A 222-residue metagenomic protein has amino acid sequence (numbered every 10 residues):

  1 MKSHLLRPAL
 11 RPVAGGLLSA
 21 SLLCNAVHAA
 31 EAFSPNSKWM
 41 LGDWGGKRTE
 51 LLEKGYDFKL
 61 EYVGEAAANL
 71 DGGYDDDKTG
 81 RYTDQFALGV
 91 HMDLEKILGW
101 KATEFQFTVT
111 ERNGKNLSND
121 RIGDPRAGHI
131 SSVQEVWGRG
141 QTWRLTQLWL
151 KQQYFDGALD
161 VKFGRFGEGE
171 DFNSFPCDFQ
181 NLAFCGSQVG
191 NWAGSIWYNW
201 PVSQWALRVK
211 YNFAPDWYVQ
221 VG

Functional and structural regions predicted by a protein language model:
M1-L10: N-terminal secretory signal peptides that target proteins for export/translocation
P12-N25: Bacterial N-terminal signal peptides
A30, P35, L41-F58, D93-F105 (+2 more regions): Short loop/turn motifs that connect adjacent beta-strands in outer-membrane beta-barrel proteins
M40-L41, K54, G80-F86, Q141-T146 (+1 more regions): Residues that define the transmembrane beta-barrel architecture of outer-membrane proteins
F58-A66, F105-E111, V161-R165, V221-G222: Transmembrane beta-barrel strands of outer-membrane/channel proteins
L60, L88-L94, Q147-Q152, L207-Y211: Residues on the lipid-exposed face of transmembrane beta-strands in outer-membrane beta-barrel proteins
A68-D84, L98-Q147: Surface-exposed loop and membrane-interface regions of Gram-negative outer-membrane beta-barrel proteins
S118-W149, G157-G222: Surface-exposed coil loops of outer-membrane beta-barrel proteins
